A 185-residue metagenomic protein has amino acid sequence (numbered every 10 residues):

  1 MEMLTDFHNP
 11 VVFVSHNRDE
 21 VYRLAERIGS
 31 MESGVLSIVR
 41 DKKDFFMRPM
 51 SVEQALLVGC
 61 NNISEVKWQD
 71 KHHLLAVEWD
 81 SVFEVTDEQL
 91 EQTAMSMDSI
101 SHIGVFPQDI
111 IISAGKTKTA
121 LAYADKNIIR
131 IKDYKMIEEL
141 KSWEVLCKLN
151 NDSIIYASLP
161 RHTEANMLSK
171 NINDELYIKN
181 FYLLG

Functional and structural regions predicted by a protein language model:
M1, T5, S15-S81: Internal alpha/beta loop-helix hairpins
W68-D70, D133-E138: A residue-level detector for short acidic-glycine micro-motifs
E78-M136, R161-G185: Glycine/charge-rich catalytic "coupling/switch" loops of P-loop NTPases
K141-L146: Short aromatic-glycine-enriched beta-strand elements
K148-N150: Active-site beta-strand termini and strand-to-loop segments that position acidic
I154-L159: A short macromolecule-binding patch
